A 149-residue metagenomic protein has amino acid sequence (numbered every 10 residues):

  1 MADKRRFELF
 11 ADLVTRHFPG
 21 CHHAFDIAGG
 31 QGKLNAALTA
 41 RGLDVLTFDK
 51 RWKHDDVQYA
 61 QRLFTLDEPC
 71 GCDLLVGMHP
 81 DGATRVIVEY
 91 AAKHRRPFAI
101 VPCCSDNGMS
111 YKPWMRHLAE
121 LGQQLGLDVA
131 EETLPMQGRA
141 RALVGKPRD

Functional and structural regions predicted by a protein language model:
M1-C21, F25, K33-A36, A40: S-adenosyl-L-methionine
H17-H22, A40, D67-D73, A92 (+1 more regions): Flexible, charged surface loops at secondary-structure boundaries
H23-D26, L74-G77, E131-E132: Short catalytic-loop micro-motif centered on adjacent basic/acidic residues
F25-D67: SAM cofactor-binding core of SAM-dependent methyltransferases, primarily the Rossmann-like beta-alpha-beta module
Q31-N35, A83-V88: Short, well-ordered alpha-helical microsegments
D73-V86, C104: A short SAM/SAH-binding and catalytic strip from SAM-dependent methyltransferases
V88-Q137: C-terminal substrate-binding/active-site "lid" region of AdoMet-derived donor-dependent transferases
P135-D149: Core SAM-dependent methyltransferase catalytic element
